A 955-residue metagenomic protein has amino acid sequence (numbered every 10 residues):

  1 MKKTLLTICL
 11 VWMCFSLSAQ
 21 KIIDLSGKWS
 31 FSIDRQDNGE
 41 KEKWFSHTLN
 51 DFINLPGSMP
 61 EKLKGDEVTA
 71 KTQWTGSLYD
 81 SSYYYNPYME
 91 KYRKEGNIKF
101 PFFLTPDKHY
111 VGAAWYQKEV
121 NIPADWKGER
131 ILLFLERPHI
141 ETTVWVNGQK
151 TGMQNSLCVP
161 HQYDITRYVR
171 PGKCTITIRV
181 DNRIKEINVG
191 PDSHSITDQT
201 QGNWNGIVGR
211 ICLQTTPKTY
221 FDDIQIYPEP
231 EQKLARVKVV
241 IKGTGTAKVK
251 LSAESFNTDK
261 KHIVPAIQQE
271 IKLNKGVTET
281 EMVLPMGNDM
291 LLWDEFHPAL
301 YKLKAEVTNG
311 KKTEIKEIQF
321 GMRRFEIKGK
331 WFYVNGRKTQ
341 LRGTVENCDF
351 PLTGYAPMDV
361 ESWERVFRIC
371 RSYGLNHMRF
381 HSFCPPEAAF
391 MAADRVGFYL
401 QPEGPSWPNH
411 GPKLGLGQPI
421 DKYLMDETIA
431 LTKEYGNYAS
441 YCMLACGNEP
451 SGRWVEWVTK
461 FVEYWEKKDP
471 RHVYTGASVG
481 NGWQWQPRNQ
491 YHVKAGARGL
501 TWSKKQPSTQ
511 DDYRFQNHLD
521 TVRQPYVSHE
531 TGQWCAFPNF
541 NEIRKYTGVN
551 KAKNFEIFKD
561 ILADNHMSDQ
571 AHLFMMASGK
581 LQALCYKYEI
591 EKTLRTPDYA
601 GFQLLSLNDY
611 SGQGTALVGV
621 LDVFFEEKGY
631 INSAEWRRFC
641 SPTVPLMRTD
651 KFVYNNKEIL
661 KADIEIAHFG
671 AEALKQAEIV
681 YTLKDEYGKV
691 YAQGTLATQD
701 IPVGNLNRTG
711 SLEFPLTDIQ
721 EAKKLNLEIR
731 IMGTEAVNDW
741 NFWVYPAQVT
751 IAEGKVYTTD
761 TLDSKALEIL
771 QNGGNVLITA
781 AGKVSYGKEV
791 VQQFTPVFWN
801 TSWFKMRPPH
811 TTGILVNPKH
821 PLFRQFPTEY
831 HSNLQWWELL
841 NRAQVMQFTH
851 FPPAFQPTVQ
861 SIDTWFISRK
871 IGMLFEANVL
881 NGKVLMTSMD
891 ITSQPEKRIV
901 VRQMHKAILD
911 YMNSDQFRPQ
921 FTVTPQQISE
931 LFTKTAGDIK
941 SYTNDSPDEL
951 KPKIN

Functional and structural regions predicted by a protein language model:
S16-N97, R179, R183-K185, E254-K260 (+3 more regions): Accessory carbohydrate-binding/adhesion or oligomerization-edge regions at the termini of glycan-active proteins
S32-Q36, G65, G76, S82-E95 (+6 more regions): Accessory beta-strand-rich segments of carbohydrate-active enzymes
V144-V146, L234-I271, T280, I659-T698 (+2 more regions): Beta-strand-rich binding/interaction modules
R170-K173, V240-E326, E713, D718-V749: Extended acidic/polar, glycine-enriched regions that form or flank non-catalytic beta-rich accessory modules
K304-C370: N-terminal carbohydrate-binding accessory modules
F367-R368, H377-D609, G614-L621: Substrate-binding/catalytic cleft of secreted carbohydrate-active enzymes, primarily glycoside hydrolases
G754-N800, N878-N881, I908, N955: Short alpha-beta junction capping motif
G782-Y786, S802-I899, F917-N955: Catalytic beta-strand/loop cores that center a nucleophilic Ser/Cys/Thr and support acyl-enzyme chemistry
